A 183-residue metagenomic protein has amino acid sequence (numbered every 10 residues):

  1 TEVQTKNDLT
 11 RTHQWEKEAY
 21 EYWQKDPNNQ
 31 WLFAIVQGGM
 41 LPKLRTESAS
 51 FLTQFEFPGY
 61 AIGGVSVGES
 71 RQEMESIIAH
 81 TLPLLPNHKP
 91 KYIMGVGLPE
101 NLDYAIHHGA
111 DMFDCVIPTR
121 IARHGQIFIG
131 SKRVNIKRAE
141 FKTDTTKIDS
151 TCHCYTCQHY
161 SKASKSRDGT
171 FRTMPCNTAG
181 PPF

Functional and structural regions predicted by a protein language model:
T1-P27, R133, R138-F141, D168-G169 (+1 more regions): Non-catalytic, usually N-terminal nucleic-acid engagement modules in DNA/RNA processing proteins
N29-I148, C152, Q158-A163, G180: Glycine-rich phosphate/ribose-binding loops and adjacent secondary-structure elements that form binding surfaces
A163, R167-F183: A short Gly-Trp-Pro
